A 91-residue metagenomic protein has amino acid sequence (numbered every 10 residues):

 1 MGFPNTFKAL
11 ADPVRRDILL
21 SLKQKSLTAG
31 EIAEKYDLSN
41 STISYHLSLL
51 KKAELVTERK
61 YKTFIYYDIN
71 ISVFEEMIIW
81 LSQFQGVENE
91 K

Functional and structural regions predicted by a protein language model:
G2-S39, Y61-V73: N-terminal helix-turn-helix DNA-binding core of bacterial DNA-binding proteins
F3, Y66-K91: Conserved segment of winged-helix/HTH DNA-binding domains
P13, D17, L50, E76 (+1 more regions): Solvent-exposed, charged/polar functional surfaces in cytosolic regulatory/catalytic domains
E34, Y45, K51-K52: Alpha-helical residues within the helix-turn-helix
T42, L49, Y66: Residues in the helix-turn-helix
